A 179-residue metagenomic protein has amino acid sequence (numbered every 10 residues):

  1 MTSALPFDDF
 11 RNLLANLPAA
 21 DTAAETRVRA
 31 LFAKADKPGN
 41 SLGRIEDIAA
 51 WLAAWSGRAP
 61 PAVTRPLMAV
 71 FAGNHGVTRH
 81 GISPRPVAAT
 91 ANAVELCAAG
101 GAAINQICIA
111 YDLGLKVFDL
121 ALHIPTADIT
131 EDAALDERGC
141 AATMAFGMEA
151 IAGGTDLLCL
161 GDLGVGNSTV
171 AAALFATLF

Functional and structural regions predicted by a protein language model:
M1-F179: N-terminal loops that bind phosphate or other acidic moieties and the adjacent beta-alpha structural core
